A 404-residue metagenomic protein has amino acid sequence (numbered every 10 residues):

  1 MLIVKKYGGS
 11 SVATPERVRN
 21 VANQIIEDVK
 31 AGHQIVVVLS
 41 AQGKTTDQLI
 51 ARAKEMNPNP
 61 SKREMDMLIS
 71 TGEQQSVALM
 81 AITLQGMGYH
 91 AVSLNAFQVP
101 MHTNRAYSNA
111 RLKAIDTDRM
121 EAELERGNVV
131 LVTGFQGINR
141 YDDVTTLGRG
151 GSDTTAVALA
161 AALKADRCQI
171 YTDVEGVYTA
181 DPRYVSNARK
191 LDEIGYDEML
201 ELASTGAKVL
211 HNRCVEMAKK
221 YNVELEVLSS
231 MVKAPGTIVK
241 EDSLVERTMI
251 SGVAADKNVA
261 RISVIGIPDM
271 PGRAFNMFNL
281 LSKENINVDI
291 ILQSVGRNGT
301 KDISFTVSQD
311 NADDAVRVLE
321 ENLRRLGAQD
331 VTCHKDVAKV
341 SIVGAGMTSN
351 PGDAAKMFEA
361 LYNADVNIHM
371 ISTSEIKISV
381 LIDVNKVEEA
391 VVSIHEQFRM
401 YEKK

Functional and structural regions predicted by a protein language model:
M1-V215, I382-D383, E402: Nucleotide/pyrophosphate-binding catalytic subdomain
H33, Y89, V223, I286 (+1 more regions): Short phosphate-binding/catalytic loops that engage adenosine nucleotides
S40, S230, Q293: Conserved H-loop
M56, G236-K404: A conserved regulatory-domain signal marking ACT and ACT-like small-molecule sensing domains and adjacent regulatory
R167-Y171, L225-V227, D289, M370: Short hydrophobic alpha-helical runs that function as membrane-insertion/retention elements
C214, E224, E241-S243: Membrane-embedded hairpin module used as a gating/binding unit in multi-pass transport and secretion proteins
A218: Acidic-aromatic/histidine active-site loop/patch
V223-A234, K257: Active-site C-terminal subdomain of aminotransferase-like
